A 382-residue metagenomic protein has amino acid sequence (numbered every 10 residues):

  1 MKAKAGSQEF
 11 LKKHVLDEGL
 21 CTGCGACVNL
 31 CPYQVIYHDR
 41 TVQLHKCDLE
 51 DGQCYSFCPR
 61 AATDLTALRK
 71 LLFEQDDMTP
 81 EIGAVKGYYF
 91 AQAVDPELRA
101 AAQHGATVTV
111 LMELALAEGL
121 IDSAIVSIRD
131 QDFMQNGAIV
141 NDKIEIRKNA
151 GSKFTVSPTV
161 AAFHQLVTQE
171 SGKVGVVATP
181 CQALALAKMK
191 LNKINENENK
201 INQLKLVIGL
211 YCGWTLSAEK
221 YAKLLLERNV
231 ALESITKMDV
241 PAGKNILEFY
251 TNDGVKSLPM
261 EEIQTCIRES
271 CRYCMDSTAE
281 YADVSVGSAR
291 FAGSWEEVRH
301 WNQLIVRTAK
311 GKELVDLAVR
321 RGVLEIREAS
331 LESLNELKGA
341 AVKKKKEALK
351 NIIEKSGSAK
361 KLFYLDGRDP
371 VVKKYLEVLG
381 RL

Functional and structural regions predicted by a protein language model:
M1-Q8, K13-T22, A26-H45, D51-E74 (+2 more regions): Iron-sulfur cluster-binding cysteine motifs and their immediate structural context in ferredoxin-like electron-transfer
H45, Q53-V108, M112, R368: Electropositive, gly/pro-rich neighborhoods at or near active sites that engage anionic ligands
A102, T107-L116, L120-Q169: Portal/gating segments that form or line small-molecule/metal binding sites
H104-T107, V176-L186, W214: Gly/Ser/Thr-rich loops at beta-strand to alpha-helix junctions that form or flank small-molecule/cofactor-binding
I121-D122, L225, V230-L382: Long, compositionally biased charged/polar accessory segments in the mid-to-C-terminal portions of proteins
A162-T168, L184-L191: Cofactor-cradling patches in redox/metallo enzymes
L191-G209: A short alpha->loop->secondary-structure connector
G209-K223: Short, conserved secondary-structure transition motifs
